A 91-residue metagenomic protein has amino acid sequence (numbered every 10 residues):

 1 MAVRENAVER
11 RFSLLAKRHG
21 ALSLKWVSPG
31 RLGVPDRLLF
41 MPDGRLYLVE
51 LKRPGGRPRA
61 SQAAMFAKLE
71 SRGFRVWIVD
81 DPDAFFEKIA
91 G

Functional and structural regions predicted by a protein language model:
M1-G91: Catalytic phosphate/metal-binding cores of nucleic-acid and nucleotide-processing enzymes, i.e., regions that mediate
